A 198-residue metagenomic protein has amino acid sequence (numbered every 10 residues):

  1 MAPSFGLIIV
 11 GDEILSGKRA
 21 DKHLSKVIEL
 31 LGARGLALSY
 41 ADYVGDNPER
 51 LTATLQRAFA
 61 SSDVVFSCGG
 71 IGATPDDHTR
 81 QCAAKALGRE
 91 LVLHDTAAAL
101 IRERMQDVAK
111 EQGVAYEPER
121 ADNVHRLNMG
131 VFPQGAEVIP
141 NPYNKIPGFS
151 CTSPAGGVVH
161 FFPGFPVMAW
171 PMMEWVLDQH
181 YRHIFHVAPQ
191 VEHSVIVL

Functional and structural regions predicted by a protein language model:
M1-A41: Glycine-rich phosphate/diphosphate-binding loop of Rossmann-like nucleotide-binding domains
V10-D12, S67-P75, P163-G164: Glycine-rich beta-strand-to-loop/alpha-helix junction loops that act as flexible
Y40-R50: Short beta->alpha junction loops
R50, H78-I184: Proline/glycine-rich low-complexity loops and linkers
S62: An anion/phosphate-binding loop that grips the pyrophosphate of nucleotide cofactors and donors
F185-L198: Short glycine-/aliphatic-rich beta-strand segments at the starts of folded cytosolic domains
